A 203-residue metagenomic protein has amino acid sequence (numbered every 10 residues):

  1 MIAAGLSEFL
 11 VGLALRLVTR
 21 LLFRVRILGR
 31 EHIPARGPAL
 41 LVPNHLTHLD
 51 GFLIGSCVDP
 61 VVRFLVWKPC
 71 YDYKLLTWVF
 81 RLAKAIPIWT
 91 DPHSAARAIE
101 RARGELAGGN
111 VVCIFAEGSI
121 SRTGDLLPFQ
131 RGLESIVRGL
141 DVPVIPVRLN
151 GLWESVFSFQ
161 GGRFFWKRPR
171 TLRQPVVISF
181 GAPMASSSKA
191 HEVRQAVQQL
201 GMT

Functional and structural regions predicted by a protein language model:
M1-A35, L53, P60, Y73-A83: A transmembrane-helix-recognition feature enriched in membrane-embedded lipid enzymes and envelope glyco-/phospholipid
A14-R16, L82-W89, A116-I120: Short, basic, glycine/proline-bearing loop/turn elements
I27-L28, I86-W89, S186: Short acidic-hydrophobic, aromatic-tinged amphipathic segments that line or gate anion-handling sites
A35-H93: Catalytic core of membrane glycerolipid acyltransferases/transacylases, capturing the structured, soluble-facing
G37-P43, N110-A116, V142: Generic beta-sheet signal
I54, V79, G104, S135-G139: Hydrophobic/aromatic ligand-binding patch that stacks against planar heteroaromatic rings of cofactors or nucleotides
E105-E134: Catalytic-site beta-strand/loop segments enriched in glycine and acidic/polar residues
D125-H191: A cross-family acyltransferase "interaction/gating" segment
